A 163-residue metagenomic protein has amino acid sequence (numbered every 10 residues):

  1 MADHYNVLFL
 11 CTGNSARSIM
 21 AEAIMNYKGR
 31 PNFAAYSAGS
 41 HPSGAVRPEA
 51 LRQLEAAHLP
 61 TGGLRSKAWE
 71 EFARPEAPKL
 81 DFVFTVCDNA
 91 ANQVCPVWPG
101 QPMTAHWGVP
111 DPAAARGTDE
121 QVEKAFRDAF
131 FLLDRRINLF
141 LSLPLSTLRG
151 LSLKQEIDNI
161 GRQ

Functional and structural regions predicted by a protein language model:
A2-Q163: Short polar/charged helix/loop
